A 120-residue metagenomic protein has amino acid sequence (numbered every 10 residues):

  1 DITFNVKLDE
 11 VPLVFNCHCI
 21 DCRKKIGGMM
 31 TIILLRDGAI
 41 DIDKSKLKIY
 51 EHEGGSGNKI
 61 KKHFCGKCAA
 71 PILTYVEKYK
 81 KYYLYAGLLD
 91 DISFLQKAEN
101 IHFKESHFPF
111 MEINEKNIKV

Functional and structural regions predicted by a protein language model:
D1-V120: A short Gly-Trp-Pro
